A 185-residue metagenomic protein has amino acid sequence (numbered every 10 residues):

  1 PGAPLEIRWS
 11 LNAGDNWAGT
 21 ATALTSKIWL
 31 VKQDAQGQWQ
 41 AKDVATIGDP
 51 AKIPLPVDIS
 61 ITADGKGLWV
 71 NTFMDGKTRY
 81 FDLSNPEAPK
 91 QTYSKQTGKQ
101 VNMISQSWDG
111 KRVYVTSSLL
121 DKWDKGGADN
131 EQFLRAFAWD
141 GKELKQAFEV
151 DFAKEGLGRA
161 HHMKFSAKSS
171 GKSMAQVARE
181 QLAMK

Functional and structural regions predicted by a protein language model:
P1-K185: Predominantly soluble domains enriched in secretory-pathway, periplasmic, or organellar proteins
